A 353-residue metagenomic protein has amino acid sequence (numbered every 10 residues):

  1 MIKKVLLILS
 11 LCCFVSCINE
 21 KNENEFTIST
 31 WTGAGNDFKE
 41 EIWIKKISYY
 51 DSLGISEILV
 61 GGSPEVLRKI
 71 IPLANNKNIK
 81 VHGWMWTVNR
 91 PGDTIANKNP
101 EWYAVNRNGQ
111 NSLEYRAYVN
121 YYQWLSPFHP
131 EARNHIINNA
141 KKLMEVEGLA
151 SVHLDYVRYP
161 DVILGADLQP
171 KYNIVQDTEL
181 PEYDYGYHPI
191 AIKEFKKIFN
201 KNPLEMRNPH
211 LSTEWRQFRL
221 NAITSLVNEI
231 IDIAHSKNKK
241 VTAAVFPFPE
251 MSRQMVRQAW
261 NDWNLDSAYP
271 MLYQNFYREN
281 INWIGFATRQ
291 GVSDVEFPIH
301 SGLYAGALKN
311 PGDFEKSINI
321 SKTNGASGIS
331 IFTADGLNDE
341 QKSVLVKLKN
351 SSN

Functional and structural regions predicted by a protein language model:
I18-K46, A243-P247, A305-G306: Boundary/entry segment of secreted carbohydrate-active catalytic domains
T32-N36, I55-G61, Y118-N134, S212-A222 (+3 more regions): The substrate-binding groove and active-site-proximal loops of carbohydrate-active enzymes, especially glycoside
N36-V66, V146-S151, D262-A268, S321-G328: Catalytic domains of carbohydrate-active enzymes, especially glycoside hydrolases
I44-W102, E214-K237: Aromatic-lined substrate-binding rim segments of carbohydrate-active enzymes
H82-V146: Active-site-adjacent "subsite" loops/lids of carbohydrate-active enzymes
N89-A117, V157-L204: Aromatic- and acidic-residue-enriched segments that line the glycan-binding/catalytic groove of carbohydrate-active
H153-P160, Y183-Q254, P298-L308: Aromatic-lined carbohydrate-recognition surfaces of secreted/lumenal glycan-active proteins
L265, Y269-W283, A287-Q290, V295-N353: Substrate-binding cleft of secreted/luminal carbohydrate-active enzymes
